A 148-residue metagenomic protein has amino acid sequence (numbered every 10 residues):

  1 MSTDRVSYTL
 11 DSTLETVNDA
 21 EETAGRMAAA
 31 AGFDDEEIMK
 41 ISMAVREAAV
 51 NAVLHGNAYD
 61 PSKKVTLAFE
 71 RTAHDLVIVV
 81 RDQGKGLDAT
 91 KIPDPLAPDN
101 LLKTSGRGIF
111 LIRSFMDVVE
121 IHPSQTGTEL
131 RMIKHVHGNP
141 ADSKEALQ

Functional and structural regions predicted by a protein language model:
M1-S7, A52-Q148: Conserved beta-strand-loop-beta-strand hairpin that lines the nucleotide-binding pocket of ATP/GTP-utilizing enzymes
S7-D19: STAS-typified acidic loop motif
N18, S42, R113: A cross-family signal for key residues in well-ordered alpha-helices that form functional helical elements
E22-R46, L101-T104: Conserved short strand/loop->alpha-helix "switch" segment adjacent to the catalytic nucleotide/phosphoryl-transfer site
E47, N51: Conserved polar catalytic motif of the HATPase_c/GHKL fold
